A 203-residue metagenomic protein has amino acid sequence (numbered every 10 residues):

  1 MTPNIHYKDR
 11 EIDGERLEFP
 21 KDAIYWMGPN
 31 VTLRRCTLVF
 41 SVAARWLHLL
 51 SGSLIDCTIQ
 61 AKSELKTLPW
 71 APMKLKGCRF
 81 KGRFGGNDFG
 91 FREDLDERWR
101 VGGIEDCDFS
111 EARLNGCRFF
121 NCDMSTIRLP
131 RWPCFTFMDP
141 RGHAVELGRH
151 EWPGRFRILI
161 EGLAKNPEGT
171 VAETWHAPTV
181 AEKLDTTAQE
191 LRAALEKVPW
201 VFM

Functional and structural regions predicted by a protein language model:
M1-H150: Tandem repeat scaffolds
C134-M203: Long, ordered, amphipathic alpha-helical scaffolds
